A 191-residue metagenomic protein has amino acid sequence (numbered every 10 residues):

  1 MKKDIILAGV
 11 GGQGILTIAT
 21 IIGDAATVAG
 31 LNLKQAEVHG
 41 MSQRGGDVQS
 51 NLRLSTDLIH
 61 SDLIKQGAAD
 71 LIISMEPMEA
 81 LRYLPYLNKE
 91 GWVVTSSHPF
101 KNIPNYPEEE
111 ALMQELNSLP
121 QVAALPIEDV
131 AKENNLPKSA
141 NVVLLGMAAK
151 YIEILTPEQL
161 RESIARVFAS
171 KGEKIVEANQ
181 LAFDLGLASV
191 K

Functional and structural regions predicted by a protein language model:
M1-K191: Active-site cofactor/cluster-binding pocket
